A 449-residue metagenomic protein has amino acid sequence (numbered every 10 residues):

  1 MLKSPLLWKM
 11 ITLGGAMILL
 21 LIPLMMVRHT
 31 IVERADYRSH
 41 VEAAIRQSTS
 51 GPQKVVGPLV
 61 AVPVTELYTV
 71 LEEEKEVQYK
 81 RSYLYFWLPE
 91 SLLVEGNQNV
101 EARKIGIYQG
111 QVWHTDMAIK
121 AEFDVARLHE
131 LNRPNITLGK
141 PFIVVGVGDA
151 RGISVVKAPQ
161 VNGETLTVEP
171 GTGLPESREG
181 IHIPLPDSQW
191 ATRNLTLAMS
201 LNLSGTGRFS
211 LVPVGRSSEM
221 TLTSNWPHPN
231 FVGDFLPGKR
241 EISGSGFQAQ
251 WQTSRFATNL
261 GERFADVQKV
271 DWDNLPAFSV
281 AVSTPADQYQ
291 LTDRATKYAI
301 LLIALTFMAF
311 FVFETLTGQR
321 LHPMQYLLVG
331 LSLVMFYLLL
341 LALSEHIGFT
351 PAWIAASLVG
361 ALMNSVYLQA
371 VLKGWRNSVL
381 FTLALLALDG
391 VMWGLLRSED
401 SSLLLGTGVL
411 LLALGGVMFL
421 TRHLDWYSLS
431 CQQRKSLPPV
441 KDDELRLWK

Functional and structural regions predicted by a protein language model:
M1, L67-Y83, A265-L275, Q433-W448: Intrinsically disordered, low-complexity linkers and terminal tails enriched in Pro/Gly and often acidic or mixed-charge
L2-H29, E33: Hydrophobic alpha-helical transmembrane signal-anchor segments
L24-R28, P285-A295, G394, S398: Glycine- and acidic
V27-G51: Alpha-helical transmembrane signal-anchor/signal-peptide segments
D36, H40, Q47, A61 (+1 more regions): Soluble non-transmembrane domains of integral membrane proteins
R46-L71: Short extracytoplasmic
N274-I303, H322-P323: Cytosolic-side membrane-insertion boundary helix
I300-K449: Generic detector of multi-pass transmembrane helix bundles and their immediately adjacent loops in polytopic membrane
